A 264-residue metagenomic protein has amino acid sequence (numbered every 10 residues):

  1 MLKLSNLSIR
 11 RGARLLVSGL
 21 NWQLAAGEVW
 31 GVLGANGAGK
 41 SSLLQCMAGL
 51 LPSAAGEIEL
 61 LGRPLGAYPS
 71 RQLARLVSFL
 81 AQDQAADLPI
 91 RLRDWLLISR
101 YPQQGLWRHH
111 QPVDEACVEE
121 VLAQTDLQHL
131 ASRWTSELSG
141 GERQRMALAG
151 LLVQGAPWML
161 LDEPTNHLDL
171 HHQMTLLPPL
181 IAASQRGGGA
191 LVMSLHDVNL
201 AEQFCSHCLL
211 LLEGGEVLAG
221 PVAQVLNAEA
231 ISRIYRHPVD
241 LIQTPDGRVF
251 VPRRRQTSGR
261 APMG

Functional and structural regions predicted by a protein language model:
L33-A35: The feature captures the beta-strand-to-loop junction immediately N-terminal to the Walker
A48: Helix-to-loop junction immediately C-terminal to a conserved catalytic motif
G56-P64, L73: Conserved ABC transporter NBD signature motif
L97, P112-L130, G155: Conserved ABC ATPase "signature" region
W134-L138, E142: Conserved ABC ATPase signature
M159-E163: Catalytic Walker B motif of ABC-type/P-loop ATPase nucleotide-binding domains
C208-P221: H-loop (His-switch) and adjacent beta-strand-loop-beta switch element of ABC-type ATPase nucleotide-binding domains
